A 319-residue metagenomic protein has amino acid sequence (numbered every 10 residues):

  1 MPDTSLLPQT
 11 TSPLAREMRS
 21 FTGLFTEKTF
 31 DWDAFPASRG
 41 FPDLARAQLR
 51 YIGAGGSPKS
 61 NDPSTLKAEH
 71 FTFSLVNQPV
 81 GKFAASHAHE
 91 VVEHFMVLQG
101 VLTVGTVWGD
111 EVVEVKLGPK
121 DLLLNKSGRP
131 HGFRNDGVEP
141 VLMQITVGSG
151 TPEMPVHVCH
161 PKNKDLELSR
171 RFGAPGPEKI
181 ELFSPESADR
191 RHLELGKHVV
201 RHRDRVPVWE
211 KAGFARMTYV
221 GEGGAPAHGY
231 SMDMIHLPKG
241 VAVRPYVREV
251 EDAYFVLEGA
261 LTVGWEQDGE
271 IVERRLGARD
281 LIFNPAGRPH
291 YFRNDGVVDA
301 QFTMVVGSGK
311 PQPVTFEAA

Functional and structural regions predicted by a protein language model:
M1-E69, P161-G229, R244, E317-A319: A short, N-terminal "cap"/entry segment at the start of jelly-roll beta-barrel domains of the cupin/DSBH fold
A54-N61, S74-H89, R216-T218, D233-R248: Conserved short histidine dyad/triad with adjacent acidic residue
N61-K67, F83-H89, T106, E114-V115 (+6 more regions): Short histidine-centered beta-strand/loop micro-motifs that create catalytic or ligand/metal-coordination sites
L75-V76, S86-A88, V92-V97, V115 (+6 more regions): His/acidic/aromatic-lined binding-pocket segments of jelly-roll/cupin-type domains and related regulatory beta-sandwich
P79-V80, E90-W108, K239, E249-Q267: Glycine- and acidic-residue-biased ligand/ion/polar-headgroup-sensing regions
K82-A85, T103, L123, S127-F133 (+4 more regions): Histidine-centered metal-chelating micro-motifs
H94-M96, L123-L124, V138-H157, A253 (+2 more regions): A short hydrophobic beta-strand segment most commonly corresponding to one strand of the jelly-roll/cupin
W108-S127, Q267-A286: Short acidic-glycine-tyrosine-enriched beta hairpin
